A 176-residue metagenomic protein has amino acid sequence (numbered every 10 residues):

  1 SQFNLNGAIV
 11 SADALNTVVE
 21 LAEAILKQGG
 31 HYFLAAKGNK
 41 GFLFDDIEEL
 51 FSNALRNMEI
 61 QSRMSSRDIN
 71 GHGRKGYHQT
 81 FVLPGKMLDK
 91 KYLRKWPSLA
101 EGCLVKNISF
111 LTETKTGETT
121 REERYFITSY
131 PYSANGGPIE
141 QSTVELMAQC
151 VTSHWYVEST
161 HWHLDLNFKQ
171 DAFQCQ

Functional and structural regions predicted by a protein language model:
S1-E20, Q28: Conserved, well-structured functional cores that handle cations and Mg-NTP chemistry
G7, G30, N70-H78, D165: Glycine-centered flexibility motif
V10-D13, Y32, F126, E158: Mobile genetic element proteins and their domesticated derivatives, centered on retroelements and DNA transposons
L15-T17, H31, K37-G41: Short acidic/polar capping segments at secondary-structure boundaries
E20-A22, F44: Short glycine-/acidic-enriched loop or helix-start segments at secondary-structure transitions that form or flank
A22-G30, E49-S52: Short, surface-exposed basic-aromatic patches at helix termini and helix-loop junctions that form
K37-T152: An anionic, glycine-rich sequence signature occurring as long contiguous blocks
P131, Q141-Q174: Short amphipathic alpha-helical "interface-anchor" segments enriched in bulky aromatics
